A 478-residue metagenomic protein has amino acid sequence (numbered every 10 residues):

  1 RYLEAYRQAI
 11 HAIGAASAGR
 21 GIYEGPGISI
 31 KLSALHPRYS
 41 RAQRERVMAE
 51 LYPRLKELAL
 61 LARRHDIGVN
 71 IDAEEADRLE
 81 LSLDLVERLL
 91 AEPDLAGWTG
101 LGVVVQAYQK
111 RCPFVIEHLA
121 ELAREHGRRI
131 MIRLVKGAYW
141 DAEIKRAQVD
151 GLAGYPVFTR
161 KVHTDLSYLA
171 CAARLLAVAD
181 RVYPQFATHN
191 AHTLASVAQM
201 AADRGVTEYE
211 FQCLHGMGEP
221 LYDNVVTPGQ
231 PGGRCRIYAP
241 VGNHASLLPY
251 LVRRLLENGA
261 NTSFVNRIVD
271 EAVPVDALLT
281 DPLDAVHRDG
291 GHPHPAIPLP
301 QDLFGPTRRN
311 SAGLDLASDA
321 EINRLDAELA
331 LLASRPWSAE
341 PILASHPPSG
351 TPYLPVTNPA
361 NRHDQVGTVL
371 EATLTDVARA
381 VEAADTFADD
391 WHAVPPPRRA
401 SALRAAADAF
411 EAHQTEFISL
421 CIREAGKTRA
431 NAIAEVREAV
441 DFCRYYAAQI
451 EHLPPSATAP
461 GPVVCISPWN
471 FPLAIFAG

Functional and structural regions predicted by a protein language model:
R1, H11-G14, Q43, G426 (+3 more regions): Long, structured ligand/cofactor-binding scaffold of large enzymes
R1, Y39-R44, R63-N70, L101-G102 (+6 more regions): Glycine- and acidic
R1-A312: Positively charged, amphipathic and often flexible ligand-engagement surfaces
A12-A15, E57-L61, R88-A91, R174 (+5 more regions): Conserved helix-loop functional segments at active or binding sites
L55, A172, V377-V381, Q414: Hydrophobic faces of stable alpha-helices that mediate helix-helix packing
V86, A477-G478: Histidine-anchored nucleotide/phosphate-binding helix
Q230, V241-G242, S246-P249, R253-E382 (+4 more regions): Terminal low-complexity tails and localization/encapsulation signals of metabolic enzymes
P468-A477: Conserved coil-to-alpha-helix start sites within the AMP-binding
